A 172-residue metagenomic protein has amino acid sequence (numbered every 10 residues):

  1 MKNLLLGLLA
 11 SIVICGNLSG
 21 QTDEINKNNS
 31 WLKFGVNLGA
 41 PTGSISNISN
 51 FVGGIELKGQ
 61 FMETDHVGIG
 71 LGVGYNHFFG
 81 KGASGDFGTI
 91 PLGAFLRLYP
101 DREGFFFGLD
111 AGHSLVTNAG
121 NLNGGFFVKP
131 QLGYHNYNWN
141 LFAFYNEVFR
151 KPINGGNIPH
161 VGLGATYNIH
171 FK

Functional and structural regions predicted by a protein language model:
M1-I25: Bacterial Sec-dependent N-terminal signal peptides
G20-E63, G162-K172: Short glycine/proline- and aromatic-enriched beta-strand/turn motifs that initiate or cap beta-hairpins
E24-N29, G124-K172: Predominantly the C-terminal beta-signal and adjacent terminal strand-loop region of outer-membrane beta-barrel
N26, S46-F51, A83-G88, A119-G124 (+1 more regions): Replace "Gram-negative outer membrane beta-barrel proteins" with "bacterial and organellar outer membrane beta-barrel
L32-F34, F51-L57, V73, I90-A94 (+2 more regions): Hydrophobic, lipid-facing positions within transmembrane beta-strands of outer-membrane proteins
K33-N37, G68-G70, F106-G108, Q131 (+2 more regions): Residue-level detector of the transmembrane beta-barrel scaffold of outer-membrane proteins
L38-S44, V73-F79, L98-R102, A111-T117 (+3 more regions): Transmembrane beta-strands of outer-membrane beta-barrel pores
Q60-H66, D101-F105, N136-W139, H170-K172: Outer-membrane beta-barrel channels and translocator barrels
